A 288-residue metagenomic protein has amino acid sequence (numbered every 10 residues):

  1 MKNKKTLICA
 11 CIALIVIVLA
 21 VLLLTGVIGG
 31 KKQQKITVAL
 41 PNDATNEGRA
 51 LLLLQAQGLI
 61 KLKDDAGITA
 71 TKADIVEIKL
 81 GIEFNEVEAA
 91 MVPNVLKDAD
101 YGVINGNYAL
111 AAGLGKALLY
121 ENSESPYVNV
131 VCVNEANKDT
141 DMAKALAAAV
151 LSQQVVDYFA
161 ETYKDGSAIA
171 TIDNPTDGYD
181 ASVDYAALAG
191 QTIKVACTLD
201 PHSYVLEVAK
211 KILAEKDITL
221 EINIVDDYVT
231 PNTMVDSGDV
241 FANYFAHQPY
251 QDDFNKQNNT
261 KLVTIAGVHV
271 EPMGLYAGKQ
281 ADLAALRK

Functional and structural regions predicted by a protein language model:
K2-L14: N-terminal Sec-pathway targeting helices
V21-Q33: Sec-dependent signal peptide cleavage junction
K31-E47, L51-L53, Q57, K144 (+2 more regions): A conserved helix-loop-strand patch within extracytoplasmic ligand-binding domains of the periplasmic binding
Q34-A39, L188-D200, I218-I224: Short, well-ordered beta-strand elements
R49, K63-A70, A147-A186, K288: Ligand-binding clefts/hinges and TM-proximal coupling segments of bilobed small-molecule sensing domains
A66-N94, I222-T233: Short helix-initiation/N-cap motifs at beta->coil->alpha
E88-A90, K97-L110, D200, D226-Y228 (+1 more regions): Beta->alpha turn/N-cap motifs
L110-D141, A147, D173-A181, I265-A277: Periplasmic-binding protein-like
